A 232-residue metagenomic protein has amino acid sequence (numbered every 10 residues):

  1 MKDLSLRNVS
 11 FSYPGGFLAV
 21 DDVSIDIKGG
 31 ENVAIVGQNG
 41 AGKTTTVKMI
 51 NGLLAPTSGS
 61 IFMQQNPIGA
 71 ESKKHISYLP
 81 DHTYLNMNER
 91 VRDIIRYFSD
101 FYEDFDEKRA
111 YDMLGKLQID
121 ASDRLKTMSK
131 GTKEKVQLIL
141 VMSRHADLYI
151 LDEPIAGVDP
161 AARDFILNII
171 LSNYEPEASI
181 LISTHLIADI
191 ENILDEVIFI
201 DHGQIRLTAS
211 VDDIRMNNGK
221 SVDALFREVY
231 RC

Functional and structural regions predicted by a protein language model:
L4-L6, V20: Conserved structural motif at the start of ABC-family nucleotide-binding domains
V36-Q38: The feature captures the beta-strand-to-loop junction immediately N-terminal to the Walker
N51: Helix-to-loop junction immediately C-terminal to a conserved catalytic motif
G59-S72: Conserved ABC transporter NBD signature motif
D81-Q137: ABC-family P-loop ATPase nucleotide-binding domains
Y149-E153, V158: Catalytic Walker B motif of ABC-type/P-loop ATPase nucleotide-binding domains
R163-P176: Helical segment within the ABC ATPase nucleotide-binding domain
